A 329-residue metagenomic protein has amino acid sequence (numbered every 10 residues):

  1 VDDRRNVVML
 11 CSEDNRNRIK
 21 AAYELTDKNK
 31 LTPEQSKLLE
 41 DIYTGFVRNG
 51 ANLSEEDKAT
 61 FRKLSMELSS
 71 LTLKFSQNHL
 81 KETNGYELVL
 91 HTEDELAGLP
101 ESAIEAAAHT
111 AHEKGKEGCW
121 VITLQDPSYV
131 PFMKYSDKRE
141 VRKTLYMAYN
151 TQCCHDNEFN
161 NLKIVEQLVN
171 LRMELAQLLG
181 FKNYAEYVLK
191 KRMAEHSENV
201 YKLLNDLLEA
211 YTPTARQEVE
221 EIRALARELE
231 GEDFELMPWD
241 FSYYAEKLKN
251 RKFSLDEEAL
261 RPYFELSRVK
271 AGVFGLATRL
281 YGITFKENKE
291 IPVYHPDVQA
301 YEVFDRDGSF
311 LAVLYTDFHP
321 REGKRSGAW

Functional and structural regions predicted by a protein language model:
V1-L99: N-terminal helix-rich structural modules
I19-T26, I122-Y129, M147-K163: Short, charged, low-complexity loops and linkers
E24-D41, W120-T144, Q177, P238: Acidic, low-complexity proline/glycine-rich segments
E34, L38, E67-S70, Q77 (+4 more regions): Active-site-proximal, well-structured secondary-structure segments within enzyme catalytic domains
D41, G50-L64, Q152-Y187: A conserved hydrophobic secondary-structure block that centers on an alpha-helix together with its immediately flanking
T44-V47, V141-C153, F241-E258: Residues forming anionic-ligand binding surfaces in small-molecule and nucleic-acid pockets of primarily soluble enzymes
V47, S128-F132, C153-E158, L189-V200 (+1 more regions): Second-shell loop/turn segments in exported
